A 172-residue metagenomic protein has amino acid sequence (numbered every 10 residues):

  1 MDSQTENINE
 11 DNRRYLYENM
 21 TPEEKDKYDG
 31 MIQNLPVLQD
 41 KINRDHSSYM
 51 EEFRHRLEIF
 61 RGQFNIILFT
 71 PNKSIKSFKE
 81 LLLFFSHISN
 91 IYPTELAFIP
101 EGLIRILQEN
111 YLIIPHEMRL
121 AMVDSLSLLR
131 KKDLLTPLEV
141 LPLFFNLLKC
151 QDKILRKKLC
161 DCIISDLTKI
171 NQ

Functional and structural regions predicted by a protein language model:
D2-C150, I163-N171: Alpha-helical solenoid scaffolds in large eukaryotic transport, assembly, and signaling factors
L155-R156: Eukaryote-specific intrinsically disordered, low-complexity regulatory regions enriched for Ser/Thr/Pro/Gln
